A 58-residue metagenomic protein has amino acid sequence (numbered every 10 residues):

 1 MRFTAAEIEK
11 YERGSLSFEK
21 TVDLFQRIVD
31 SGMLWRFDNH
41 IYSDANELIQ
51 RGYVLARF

Functional and structural regions predicted by a protein language model:
M1-F58: Catalytic phosphate/metal-binding cores of nucleic-acid and nucleotide-processing enzymes, i.e., regions that mediate
